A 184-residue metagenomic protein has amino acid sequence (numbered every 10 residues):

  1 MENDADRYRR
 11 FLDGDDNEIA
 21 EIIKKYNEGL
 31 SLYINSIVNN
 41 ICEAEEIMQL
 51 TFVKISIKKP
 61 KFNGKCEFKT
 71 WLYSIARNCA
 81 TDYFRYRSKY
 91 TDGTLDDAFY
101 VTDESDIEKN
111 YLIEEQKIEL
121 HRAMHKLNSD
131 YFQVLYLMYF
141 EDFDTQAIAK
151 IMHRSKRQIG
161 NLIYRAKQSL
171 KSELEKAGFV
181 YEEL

Functional and structural regions predicted by a protein language model:
M1-G29, S36, H125, F179-L184: N-terminal module of bacterial RNA polymerase sigma factors
R10, K150-H153, K167-L184: C-terminal edge and immediately downstream basic/flexible tail or linker adjoining helix-turn-helix-like DNA-binding
L12-D13, N39, L50-E67: Sigma70-family region 2
N27, S31, F52, N128 (+2 more regions): C-terminal flanking helix
L32, E46-V53, C66-N78: Structural recognition of an alpha-helix C-terminal capping motif at a helix-to-coil junction
P60-N63, S74-G93, I113: Arg/Lys-rich amphipathic alpha helix in sigma70-family domain 2
Y90-K117, H125, A147: Internal acidic/polar
H125-Q133, E141-Q158: Helix-turn-helix DNA-binding module
